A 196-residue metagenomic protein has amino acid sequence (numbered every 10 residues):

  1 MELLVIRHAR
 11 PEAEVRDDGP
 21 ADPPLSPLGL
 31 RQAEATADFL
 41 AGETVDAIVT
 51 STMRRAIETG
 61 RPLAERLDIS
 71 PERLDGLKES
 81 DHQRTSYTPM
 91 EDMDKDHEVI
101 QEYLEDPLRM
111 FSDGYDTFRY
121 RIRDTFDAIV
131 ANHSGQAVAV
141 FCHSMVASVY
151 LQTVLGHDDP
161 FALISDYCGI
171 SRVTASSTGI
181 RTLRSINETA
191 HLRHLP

Functional and structural regions predicted by a protein language model:
M1-D46, M53, R61, E65-I69 (+2 more regions): An N-terminal RHG(E/S)-centered segment typical of histidine phosphatases
E2-R7, H133-C142: Beta-strand elements within well-structured catalytic alpha/beta cores of enzymes that handle phosphate/sulfate esters
V45-T52, A137-F141: Short glycine-rich phosphate-binding loop at a beta-alpha junction
T52-M53, G76, F141-M145, I186: Short, well-ordered beta-to-alpha junction loops that form the rim of enzyme active sites and present histidine/acidic
P62, V149, T153: Active-site signature of alpha/beta-hydrolase-fold catalytic machinery across serine- and Asp/Cys-nucleophile hydrolases
E65-R123, T182, P196: Phosphate-handling substructures
I69-R73, S80-E91, A131-Q136, Q152-P196: Acidic, low-complexity terminal tails and accessory targeting/binding regions of phosphate-metabolizing enzymes
